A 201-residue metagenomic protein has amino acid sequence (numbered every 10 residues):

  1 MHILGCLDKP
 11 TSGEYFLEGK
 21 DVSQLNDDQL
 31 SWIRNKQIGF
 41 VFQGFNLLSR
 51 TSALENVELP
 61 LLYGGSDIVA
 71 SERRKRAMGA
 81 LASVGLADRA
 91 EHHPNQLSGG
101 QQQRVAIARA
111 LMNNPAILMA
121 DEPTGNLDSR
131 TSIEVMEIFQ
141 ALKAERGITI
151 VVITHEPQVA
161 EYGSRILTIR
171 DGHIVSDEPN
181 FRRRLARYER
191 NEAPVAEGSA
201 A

Functional and structural regions predicted by a protein language model:
M1-G163, T168-I169: ABC family nucleotide-binding domain
H173-A201: Conserved beta-strand-loop-alpha-helix hinge in the C-terminal portion of ABC ATPase nucleotide-binding domains
